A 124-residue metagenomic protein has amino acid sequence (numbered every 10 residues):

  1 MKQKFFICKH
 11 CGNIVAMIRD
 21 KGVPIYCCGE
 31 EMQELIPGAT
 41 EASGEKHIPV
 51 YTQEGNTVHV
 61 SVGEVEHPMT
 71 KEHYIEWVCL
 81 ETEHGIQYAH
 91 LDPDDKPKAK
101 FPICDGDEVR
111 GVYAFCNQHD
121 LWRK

Functional and structural regions predicted by a protein language model:
F5, P24, Y113: Residues immediately within or flanking Cys/His clusters that coordinate Zn2+ in small zinc-binding modules
C8-C11, C27, C116: Short cysteine-rich clusters marking metal-coordination/redox-active sites
V15, E31-M32, D120: Cys/His-rich microdomains that often coordinate metals
M17-K21, L35-G38, K124: Short Cys/His-rich "knuckle" micro-motifs
K21-M32: Cysteine-rich micro-motifs
V62-T70: Short amphipathic, basic-aromatic surface patches that mediate peripheral association with negatively charged
P97-F101: Short strand-edge motifs at loop-to-beta-strand transitions and within beta-strands of extracellular beta-rich domains
N117-K124: Short acidic/polar inter-strand loop motif in beta-rich domains
